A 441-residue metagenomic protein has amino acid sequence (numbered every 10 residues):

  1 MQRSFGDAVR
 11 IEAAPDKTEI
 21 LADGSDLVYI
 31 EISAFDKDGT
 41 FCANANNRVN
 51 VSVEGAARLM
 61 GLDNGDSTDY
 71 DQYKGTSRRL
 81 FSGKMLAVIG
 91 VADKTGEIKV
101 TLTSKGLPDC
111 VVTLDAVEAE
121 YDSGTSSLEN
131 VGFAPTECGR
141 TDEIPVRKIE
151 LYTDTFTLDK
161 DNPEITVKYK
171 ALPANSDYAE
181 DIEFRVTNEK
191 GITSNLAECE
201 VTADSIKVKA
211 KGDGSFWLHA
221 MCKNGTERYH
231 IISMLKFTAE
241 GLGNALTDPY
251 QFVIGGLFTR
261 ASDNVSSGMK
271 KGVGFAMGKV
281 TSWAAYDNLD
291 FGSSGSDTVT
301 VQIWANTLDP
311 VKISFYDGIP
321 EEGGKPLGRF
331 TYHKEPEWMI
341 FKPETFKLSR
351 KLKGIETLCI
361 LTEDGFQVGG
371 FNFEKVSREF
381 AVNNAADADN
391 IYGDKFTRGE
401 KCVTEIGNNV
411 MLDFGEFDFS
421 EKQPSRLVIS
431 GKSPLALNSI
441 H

Functional and structural regions predicted by a protein language model:
M1-D142, L196-F237: The feature marks long extracellular or luminal low-complexity segments
T103, S123, S127, P135-H441: Extracytoplasmic
